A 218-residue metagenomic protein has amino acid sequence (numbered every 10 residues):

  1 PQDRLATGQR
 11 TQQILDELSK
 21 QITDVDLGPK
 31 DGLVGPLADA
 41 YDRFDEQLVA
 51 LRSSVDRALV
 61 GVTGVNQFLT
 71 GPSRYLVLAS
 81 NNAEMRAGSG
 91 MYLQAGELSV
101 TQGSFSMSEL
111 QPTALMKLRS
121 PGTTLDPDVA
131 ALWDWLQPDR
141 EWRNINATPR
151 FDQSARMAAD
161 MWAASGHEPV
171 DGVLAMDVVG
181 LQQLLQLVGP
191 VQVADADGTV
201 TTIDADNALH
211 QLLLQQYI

Functional and structural regions predicted by a protein language model:
P1-I218: Non-catalytic, solvent-exposed segments at the cell envelope interface
